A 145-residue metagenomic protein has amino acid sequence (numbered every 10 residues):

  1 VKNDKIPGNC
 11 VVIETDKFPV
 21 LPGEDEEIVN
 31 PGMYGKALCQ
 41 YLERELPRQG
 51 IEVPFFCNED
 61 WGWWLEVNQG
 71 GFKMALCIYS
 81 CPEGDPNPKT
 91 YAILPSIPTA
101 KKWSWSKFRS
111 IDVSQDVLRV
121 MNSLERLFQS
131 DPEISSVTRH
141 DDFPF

Functional and structural regions predicted by a protein language model:
V1-P47, I51: N-terminal low-complexity, intrinsically disordered segments
N3-K5, C57-D60, C81-P88: Short, ordered beta-strand-loop transition motifs
T15, C57, D141-F143: A general secondary-structure junction signal
N30-Y34, P86, D112-Q115: Short, low-complexity, polar/charged sequence segments that are solvent-exposed and flexible
Q40-M74: Short, intrinsically disordered low-complexity segments
E66-K102: Long, continuous compositionally biased terminal/linker segments
I97-P144: Mixed-charge, glycine-accented linear interaction segment located at domain edges/termini
